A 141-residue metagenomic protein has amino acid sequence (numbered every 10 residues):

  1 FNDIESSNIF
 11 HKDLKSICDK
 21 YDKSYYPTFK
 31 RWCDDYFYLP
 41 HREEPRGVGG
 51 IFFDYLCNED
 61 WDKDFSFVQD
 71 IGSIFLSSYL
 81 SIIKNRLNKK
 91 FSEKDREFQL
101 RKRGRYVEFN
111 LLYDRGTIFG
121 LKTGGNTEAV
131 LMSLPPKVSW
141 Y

Functional and structural regions predicted by a protein language model:
F1-E5, Y55-F67, R115-T117: A generic structural motif
F1-W32, Y141: Compact, glycine/acidic-enriched structural inserts
K12, S16, R31, D35 (+5 more regions): Charged/polar, solvent-exposed surface patches and flexible loops
K23, R42, L80-S92, I118 (+1 more regions): Intrinsically disordered or highly flexible coil/loop and linker segments, enriched in small and charged/polar residues
C33-E59, G104-Y106, L111: Aromatic/basic-lined ligand-recognition segments that form π-stacking hydrophobic pockets flanked by Lys/Arg to engage
D35-P40, P45-G49, D64-I71, N88 (+3 more regions): A structural signal for the principal folded core domain
D62-N110: Extended, compositionally biased non-globular segments
R105-Y141: C-terminal structured interaction module
